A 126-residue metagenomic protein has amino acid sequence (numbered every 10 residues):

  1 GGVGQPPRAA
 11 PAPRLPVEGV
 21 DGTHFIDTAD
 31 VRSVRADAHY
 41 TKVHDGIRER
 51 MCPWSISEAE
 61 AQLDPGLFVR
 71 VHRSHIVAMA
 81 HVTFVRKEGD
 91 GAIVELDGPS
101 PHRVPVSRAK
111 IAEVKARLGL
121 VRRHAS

Functional and structural regions predicted by a protein language model:
G1-V106, A112-E113, H124-S126: Conserved binding/recognition cores within well-folded domains
